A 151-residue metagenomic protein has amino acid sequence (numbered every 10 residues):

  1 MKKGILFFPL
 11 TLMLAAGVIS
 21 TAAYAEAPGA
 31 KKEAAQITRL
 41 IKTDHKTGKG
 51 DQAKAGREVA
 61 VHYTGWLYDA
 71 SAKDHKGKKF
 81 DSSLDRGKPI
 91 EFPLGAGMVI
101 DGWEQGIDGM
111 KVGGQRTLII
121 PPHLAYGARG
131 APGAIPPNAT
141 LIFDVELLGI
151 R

Functional and structural regions predicted by a protein language model:
K2-R151: Cross-family detector of peptidyl-prolyl cis-trans isomerase
